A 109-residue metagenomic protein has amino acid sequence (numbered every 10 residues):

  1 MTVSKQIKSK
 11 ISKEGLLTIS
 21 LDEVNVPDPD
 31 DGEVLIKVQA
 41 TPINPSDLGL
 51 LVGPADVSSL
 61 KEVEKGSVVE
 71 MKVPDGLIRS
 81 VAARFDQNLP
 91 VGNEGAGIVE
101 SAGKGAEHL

Functional and structural regions predicted by a protein language model:
T2-I7: Short structural boundary motif marking the start of a folded domain
S12-G15: Proline/serine/threonine-rich low-complexity linkers at boundaries of modular beta-sandwich domains
P27-P42, A55-L109: Glycine-rich beta-strand-centered segment in the early N-terminal region that forms part of a ligand/cofactor-binding
S46-L51: Cytochrome P450 core scaffold surrounding the K-helix E-X-X-R motif and the conserved "meander" helix-loop region
